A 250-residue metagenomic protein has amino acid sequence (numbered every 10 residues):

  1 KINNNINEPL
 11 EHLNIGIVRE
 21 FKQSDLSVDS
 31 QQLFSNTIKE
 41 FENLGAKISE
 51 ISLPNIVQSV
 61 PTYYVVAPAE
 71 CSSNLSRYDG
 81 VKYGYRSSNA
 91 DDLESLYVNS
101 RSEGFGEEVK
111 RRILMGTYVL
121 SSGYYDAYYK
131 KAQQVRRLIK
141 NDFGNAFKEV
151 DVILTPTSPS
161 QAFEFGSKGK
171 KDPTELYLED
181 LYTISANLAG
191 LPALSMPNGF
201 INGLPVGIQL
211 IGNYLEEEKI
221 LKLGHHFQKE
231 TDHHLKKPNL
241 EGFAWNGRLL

Functional and structural regions predicted by a protein language model:
K1-S27, S35-K47, L114-N141, E149 (+1 more regions): Structural helix-boundary/capping segments
I2-N4, S24, T62, V98-G104: A short glycine-threonine-serine/GTX helix/turn-capping micro-motif
L10, I56, D79-L188, P238-L249: Serine-dependent amide/ester hydrolase catalytic core
V18, I51-P54, T157, M196: Conserved beta-strand termini and adjacent loop/short-helix elements that scaffold enzyme active sites in alpha/beta
V28-S30, V60-A69, E164-K170: Short glycine/threonine-rich loop-to-helix capping motif typified by GTGT followed within a few residues by an Asp-Pro
Q31-S35, E175, E179, G224: Amphipathic alpha-helical segments in well-structured domains
A46-Y63: Short connector loops at secondary-structure junctions
